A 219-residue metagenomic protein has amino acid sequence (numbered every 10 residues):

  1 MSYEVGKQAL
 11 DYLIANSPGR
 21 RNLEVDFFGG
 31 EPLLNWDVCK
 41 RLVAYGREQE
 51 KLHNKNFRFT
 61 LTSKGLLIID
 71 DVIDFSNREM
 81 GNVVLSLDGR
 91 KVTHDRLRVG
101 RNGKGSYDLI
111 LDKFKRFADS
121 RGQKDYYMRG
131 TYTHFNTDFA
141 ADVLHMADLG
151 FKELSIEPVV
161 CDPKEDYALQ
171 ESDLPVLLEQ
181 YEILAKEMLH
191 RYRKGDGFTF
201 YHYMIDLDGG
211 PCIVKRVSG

Functional and structural regions predicted by a protein language model:
M1-D71, E79: Conserved alpha-helical substructure of the radical SAM core
G6, G65, Y107-I110, N136: A conditional alpha-helix N-cap/helix-loop micro-motif detector
Q8-D11, D37, R41-E48, D71-D74 (+4 more regions): Alpha-helical scaffolding segments of alpha/beta enzyme cores, especially the outer helices of TIM-barrel or partial
R20-N22, N56, R78-N82, Q123-D125 (+2 more regions): A general structural motif
L23-V25, F59-L61, V83-L85, Y126-G130 (+1 more regions): Hydrophobic faces of well-ordered beta-strands that scaffold small-molecule active sites in alpha/beta enzyme cores
G30-P32, K64-L66, D88-R90, T131-T133 (+1 more regions): An acidic- and aromatic-residue-enriched active-site/binding cleft used to recognize and process polar
I73-K91, F151-V160: Non-cysteine beta-strand/loop elements that form the S-adenosyl-L-methionine
V92, R96-D108, K115, D119-S218: Radical SAM enzyme [4Fe-4S]-AdoMet core and its adjacent flexible, acidic and glycine-rich loops/tails across
